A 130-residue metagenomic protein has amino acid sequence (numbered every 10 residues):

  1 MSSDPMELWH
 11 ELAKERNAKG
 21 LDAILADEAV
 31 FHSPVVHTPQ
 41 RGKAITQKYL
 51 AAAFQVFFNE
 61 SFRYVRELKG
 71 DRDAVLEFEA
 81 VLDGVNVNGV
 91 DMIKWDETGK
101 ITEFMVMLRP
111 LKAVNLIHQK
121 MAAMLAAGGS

Functional and structural regions predicted by a protein language model:
M1, A13, T38-G42: Alpha-helix N-cap/loop-to-helix boundary motif
S2-D27: Short acidic-aromatic low-complexity motifs
L8-E11, A23, K48, A52 (+2 more regions): Charged/polar, solvent-exposed surface patches and flexible loops
E11-L12, H37, V65, M92: Short N-terminal micro-motifs specific to bacterial/archaeal maturation and metal-cluster initiation sites
A18-G20, A26-D71: A solvent-exposed, acidic/Ser-Thr-rich amphipathic alpha-helical stretch
F54-S130: A beta-strand edge to alpha-helix "cap/lid" segment located at domain peripheries
